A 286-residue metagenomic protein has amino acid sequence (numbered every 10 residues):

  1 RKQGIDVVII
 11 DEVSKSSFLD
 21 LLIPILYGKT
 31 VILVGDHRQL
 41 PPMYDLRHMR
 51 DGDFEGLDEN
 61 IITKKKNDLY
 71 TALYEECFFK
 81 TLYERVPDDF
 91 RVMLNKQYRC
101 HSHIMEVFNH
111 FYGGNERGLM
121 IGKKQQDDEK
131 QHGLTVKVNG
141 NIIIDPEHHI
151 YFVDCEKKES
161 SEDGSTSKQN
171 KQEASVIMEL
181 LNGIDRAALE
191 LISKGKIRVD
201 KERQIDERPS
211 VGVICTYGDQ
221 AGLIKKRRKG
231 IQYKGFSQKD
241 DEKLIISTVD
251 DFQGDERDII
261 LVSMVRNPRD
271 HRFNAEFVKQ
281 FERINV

Functional and structural regions predicted by a protein language model:
K2-V286: Conserved helicase motor core of SF1/SF2 NTP-dependent helicases
